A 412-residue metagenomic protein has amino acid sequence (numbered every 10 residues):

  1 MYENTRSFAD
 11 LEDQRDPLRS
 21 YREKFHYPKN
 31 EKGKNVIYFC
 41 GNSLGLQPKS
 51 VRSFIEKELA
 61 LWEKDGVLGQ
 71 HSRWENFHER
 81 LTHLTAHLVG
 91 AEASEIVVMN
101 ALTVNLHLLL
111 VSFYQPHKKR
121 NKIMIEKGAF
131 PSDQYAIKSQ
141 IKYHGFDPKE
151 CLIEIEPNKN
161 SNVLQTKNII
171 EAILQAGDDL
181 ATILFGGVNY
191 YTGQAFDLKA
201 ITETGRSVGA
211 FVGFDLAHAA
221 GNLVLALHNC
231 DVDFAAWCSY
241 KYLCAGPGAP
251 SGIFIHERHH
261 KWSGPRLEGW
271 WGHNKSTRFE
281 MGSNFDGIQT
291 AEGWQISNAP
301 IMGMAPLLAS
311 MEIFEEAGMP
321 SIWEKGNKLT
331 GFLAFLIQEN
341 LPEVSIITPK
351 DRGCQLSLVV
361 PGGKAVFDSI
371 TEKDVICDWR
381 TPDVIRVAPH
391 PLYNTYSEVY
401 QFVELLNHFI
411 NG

Functional and structural regions predicted by a protein language model:
M1-G412: Pyridoxal 5′-phosphate
